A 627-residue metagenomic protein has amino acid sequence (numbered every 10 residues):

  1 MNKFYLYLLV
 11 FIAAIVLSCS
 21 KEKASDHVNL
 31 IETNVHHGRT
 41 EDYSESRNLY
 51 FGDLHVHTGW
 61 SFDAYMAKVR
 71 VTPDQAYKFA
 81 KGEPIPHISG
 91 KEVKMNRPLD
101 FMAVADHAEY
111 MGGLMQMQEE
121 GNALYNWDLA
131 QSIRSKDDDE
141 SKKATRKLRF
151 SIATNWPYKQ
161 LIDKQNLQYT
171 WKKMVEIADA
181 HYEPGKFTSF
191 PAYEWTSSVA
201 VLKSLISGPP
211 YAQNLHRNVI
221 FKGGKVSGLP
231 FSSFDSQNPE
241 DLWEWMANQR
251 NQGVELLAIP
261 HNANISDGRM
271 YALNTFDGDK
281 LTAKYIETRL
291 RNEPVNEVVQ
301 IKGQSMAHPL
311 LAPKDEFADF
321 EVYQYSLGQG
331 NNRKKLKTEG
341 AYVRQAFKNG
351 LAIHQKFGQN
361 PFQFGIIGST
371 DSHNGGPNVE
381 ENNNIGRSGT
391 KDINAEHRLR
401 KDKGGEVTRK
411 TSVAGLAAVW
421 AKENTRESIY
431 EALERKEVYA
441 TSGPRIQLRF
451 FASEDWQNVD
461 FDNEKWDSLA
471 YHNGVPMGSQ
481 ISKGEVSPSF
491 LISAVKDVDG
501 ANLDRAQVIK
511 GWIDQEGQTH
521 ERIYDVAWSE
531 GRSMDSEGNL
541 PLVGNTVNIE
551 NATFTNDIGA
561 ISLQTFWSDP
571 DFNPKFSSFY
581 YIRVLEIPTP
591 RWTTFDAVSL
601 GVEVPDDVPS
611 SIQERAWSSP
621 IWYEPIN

Functional and structural regions predicted by a protein language model:
M1-L8: Bacterial N-terminal signal peptides that target proteins for export
I12-A13, S611: Residue-level signal for mature regions of secreted extracellular proteins and peptides
V16-S18: C-terminal motif of bacterial Sec signal peptides marking the signal peptidase cleavage site
S20-P73, Y77, P84-N126, I133-R134 (+7 more regions): C-terminal functional module detector
F62-A67, N155-Q168, K222-S236, N332-A341: The substrate-binding groove and active-site-proximal loops of carbohydrate-active enzymes, especially glycoside
D128-P157: Aromatic- and acidic-residue-enriched carbohydrate-binding clefts of CAZyme catalytic domains
I162-W171, P210-N214, I220, F234-I259: Cap/lid and interdomain-hinge subdomains that line or gate substrate/regulatory clefts in soluble alpha/beta enzymes
K225, D235-E240, A318-E321: Conserved, charged catalytic cores of large soluble enzymes
